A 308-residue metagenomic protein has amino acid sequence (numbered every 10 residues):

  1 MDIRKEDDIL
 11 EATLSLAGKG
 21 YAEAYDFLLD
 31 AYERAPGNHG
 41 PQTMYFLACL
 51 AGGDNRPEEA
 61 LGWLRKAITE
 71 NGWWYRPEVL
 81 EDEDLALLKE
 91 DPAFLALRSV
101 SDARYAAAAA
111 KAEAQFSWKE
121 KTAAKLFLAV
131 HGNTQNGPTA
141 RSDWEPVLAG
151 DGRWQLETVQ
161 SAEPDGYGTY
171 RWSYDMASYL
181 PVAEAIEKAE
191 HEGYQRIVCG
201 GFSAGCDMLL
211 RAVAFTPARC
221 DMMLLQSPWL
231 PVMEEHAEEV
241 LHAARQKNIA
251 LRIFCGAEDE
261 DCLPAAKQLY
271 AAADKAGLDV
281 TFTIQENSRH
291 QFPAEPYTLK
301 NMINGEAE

Functional and structural regions predicted by a protein language model:
D8-I9, M44: TPR repeat positional signature
E11-A12, L47: Structural register within alpha-helical repeat arrays
S15-L16, A51: Residue at a conserved register position within TPR or TPR-like alpha-solenoid repeats
K125-H191: Serine-hydrolase catalytic machinery in alpha/beta-hydrolase-like enzymes
C199-G201, Q226: Short beta-strand immediately N-terminal to the catalytic nucleophile in serine-hydrolase-like folds
G201-L209: Gly/Ala-rich beta-loop-alpha elbow adjacent to hydrolase catalytic centers
A218-P231: A conserved short beta-strand
L230-A307: The feature captures the conserved acid-bearing segment of alpha/beta-hydrolase catalytic domains
